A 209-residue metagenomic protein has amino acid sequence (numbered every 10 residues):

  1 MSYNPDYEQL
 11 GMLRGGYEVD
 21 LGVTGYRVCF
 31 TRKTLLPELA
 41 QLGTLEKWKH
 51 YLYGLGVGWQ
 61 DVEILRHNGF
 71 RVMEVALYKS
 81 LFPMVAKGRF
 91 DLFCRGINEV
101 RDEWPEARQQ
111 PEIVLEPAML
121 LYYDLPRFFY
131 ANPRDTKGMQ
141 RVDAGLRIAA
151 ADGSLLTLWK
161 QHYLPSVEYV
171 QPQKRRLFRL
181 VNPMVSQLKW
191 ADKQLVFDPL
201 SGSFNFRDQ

Functional and structural regions predicted by a protein language model:
M1, H67, K79-N98: Short helices/loops that flank or line small-molecule/ion binding pockets
M1-G11, C94-E112: A ligand-binding cleft/hinge motif common to bilobed small-molecule-binding domains
M1-K47: Acidic, polar ligand-binding/catalytic clefts
N4-E8, L35-L36, G58-V62, K79 (+2 more regions): Solvent-exposed loop/turn segments at secondary-structure junctions within structured extracellular/periplasmic domains
G22-V28, R108-D143, P165-K189, V196-S201: Periplasmic-binding protein-like
C29-G69, L81: Bilobed "Venus flytrap"/periplasmic-binding protein-like clamshell domains and structurally analogous long
G56-H67, L146-Q209: Ligand-binding clefts/hinges and TM-proximal coupling segments of bilobed small-molecule sensing domains
V72-A76: Short acidic-hydrophobic, aromatic-tinged amphipathic segments that line or gate anion-handling sites
